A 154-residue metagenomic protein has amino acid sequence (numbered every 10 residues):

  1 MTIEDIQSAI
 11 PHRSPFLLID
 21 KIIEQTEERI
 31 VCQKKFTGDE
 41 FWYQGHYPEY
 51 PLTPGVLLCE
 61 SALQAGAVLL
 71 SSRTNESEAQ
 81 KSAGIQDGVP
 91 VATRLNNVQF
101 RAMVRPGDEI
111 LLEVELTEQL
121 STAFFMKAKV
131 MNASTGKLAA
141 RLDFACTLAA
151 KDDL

Functional and structural regions predicted by a protein language model:
M1-I6, I110-L112: Short Pro/Gly-enriched beta-strand edge/turn motifs at strand-loop
I3-P11, F41: Terminal targeting signals and extreme-terminal segments of soluble enzymes
Q7, E49, F100-A102: Beta-strand-rich interaction surfaces with strong enrichment in secreted/lumenal proteins
R13, I23, K35-F36, L95 (+2 more regions): Terminal leader/tail segments of proteins
S14-T53, L57-L58: Catalytic strand-loop segment that frames the active site of acyl-thioester-processing enzymes
T53, L57-C59, L63-L70: Active-site- and interface-proximal helix/loop "cap" or "latch" segments in soluble metabolic and energy-transducing
A67-L111, A139, D143-C146: Hydrophobic beta-strand-centered segment that forms part of the acyl-chain substrate-binding groove
M103-L111, E115-L154: HotDog/MaoC-like acyl-thioester-processing domains
